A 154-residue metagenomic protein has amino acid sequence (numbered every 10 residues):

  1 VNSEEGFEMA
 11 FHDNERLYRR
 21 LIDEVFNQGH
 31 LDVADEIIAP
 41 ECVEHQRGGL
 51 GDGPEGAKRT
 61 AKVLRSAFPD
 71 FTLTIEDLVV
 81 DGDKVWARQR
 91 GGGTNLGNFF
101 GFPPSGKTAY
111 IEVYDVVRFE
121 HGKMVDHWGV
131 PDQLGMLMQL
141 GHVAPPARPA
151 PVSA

Functional and structural regions predicted by a protein language model:
V1-A154: C-terminal and inter-domain tail/linker signature
